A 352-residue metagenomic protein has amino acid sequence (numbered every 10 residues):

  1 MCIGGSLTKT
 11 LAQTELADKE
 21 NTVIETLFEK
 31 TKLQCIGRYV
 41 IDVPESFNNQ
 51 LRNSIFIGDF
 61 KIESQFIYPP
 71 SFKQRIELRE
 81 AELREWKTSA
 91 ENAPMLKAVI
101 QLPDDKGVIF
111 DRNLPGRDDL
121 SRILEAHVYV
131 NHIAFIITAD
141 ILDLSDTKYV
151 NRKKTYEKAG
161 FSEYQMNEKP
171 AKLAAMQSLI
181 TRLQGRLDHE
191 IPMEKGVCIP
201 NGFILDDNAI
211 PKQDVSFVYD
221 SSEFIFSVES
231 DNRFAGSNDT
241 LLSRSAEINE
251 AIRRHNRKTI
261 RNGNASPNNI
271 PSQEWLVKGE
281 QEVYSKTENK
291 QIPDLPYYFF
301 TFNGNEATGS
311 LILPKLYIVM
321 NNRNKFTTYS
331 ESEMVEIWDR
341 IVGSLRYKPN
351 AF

Functional and structural regions predicted by a protein language model:
M1-L7: Classical Sec-dependent N-terminal signal peptides that target proteins to the secretory pathway
T8-A12: Boundary at the C-terminal end of the N-terminal hydrophobic targeting segment
T14-L33, G37, D42-I136: Post-signal peptide N-terminal segment of secreted/secretory-pathway proteins
E20-T26, T31-I36, E190-Q213, S222-V228 (+2 more regions): Extracellular/surface-associated beta-sandwich interaction domains
V43-F47, D143-V197, K315-F352: Surface-exposed amphipathic alpha-helical segments
E82-I133, S230-S310: Signature of long, low-cysteine stretches enriched in small and polar/charged residues
A134-A139, Y317-V319: Short hydrophobic beta-strand segments that form the core of ligand-binding sensory/regulatory domains
K148-P271: Acidic, serine/threonine- and glycine-rich low-complexity intrinsically disordered segments that serve as flexible
